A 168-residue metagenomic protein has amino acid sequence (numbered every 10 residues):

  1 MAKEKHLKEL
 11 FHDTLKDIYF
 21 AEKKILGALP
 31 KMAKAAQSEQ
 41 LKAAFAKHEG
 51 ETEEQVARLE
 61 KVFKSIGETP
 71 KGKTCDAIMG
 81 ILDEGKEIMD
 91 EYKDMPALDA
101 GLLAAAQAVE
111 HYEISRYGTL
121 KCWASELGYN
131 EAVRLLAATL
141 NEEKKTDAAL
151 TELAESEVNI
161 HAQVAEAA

Functional and structural regions predicted by a protein language model:
M1-A168: Amphipathic alpha-helical hairpins
